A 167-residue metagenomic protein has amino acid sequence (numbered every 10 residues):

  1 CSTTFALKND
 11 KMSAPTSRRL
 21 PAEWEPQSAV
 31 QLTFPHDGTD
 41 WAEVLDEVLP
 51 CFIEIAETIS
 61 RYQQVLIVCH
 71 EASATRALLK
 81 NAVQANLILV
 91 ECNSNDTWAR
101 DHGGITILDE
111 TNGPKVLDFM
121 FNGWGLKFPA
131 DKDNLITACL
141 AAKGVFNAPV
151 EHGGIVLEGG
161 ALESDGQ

Functional and structural regions predicted by a protein language model:
K8-N9: Polybasic, lysine-rich low-complexity intrinsically disordered segments
M12-Q167: The feature marks the mature, well-folded catalytic cores of soluble enzymes
